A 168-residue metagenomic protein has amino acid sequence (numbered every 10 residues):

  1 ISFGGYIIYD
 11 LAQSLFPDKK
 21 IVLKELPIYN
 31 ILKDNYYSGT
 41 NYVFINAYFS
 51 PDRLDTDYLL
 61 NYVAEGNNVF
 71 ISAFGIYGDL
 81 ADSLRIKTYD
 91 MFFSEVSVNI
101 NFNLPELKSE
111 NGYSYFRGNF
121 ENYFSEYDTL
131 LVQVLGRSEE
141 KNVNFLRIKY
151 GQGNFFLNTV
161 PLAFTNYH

Functional and structural regions predicted by a protein language model:
I1-Q13: Alpha-helical transmembrane signal-anchor/signal-peptide segments
S2, V22, Y48-S50, G112-Y115 (+1 more regions): A short linear-motif detector with a strong N-terminal bias
S2-G5, N30-K33, F116-N122: A broad, low-specificity signal for short, low-complexity segments enriched in glycine/proline and polar/charged
G4, G66, G151-G153: Glycine-centered flexibility sites
G4, P51-L54, Y167-H168: Extracytoplasmic/periplasmic, Sec-exported soluble proteins
D10, K20-N103, F145: Membrane-embedded segments
I100-T159, A163-Y167: Catalytic beta-strand/loop cores that center a nucleophilic Ser/Cys/Thr and support acyl-enzyme chemistry
